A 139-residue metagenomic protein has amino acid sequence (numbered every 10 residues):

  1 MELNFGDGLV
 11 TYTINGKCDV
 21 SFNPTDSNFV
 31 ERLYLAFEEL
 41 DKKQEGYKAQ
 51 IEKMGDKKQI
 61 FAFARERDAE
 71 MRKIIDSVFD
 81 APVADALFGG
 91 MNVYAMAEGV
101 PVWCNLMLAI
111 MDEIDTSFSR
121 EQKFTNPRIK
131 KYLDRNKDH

Functional and structural regions predicted by a protein language model:
M1-K58: Short N-terminal mixed-charge amphipathic segments
N23-D26, V30, F61-R65, V93 (+1 more regions): Short, charged/polar micro-motifs that form catalytic or ligand-binding hotspots
I51-A62, G89-Y94: Short, surface-exposed loop/turn segments at secondary-structure junctions
E52-K53, F61-A64, E113-S119: Noncatalytic linker/hinge segments flanking ATPase motor cores
R67-R72: Short amphipathic alpha-helical coiled-coil/interface segments
V78: Conserved catalytic core of Hanks-type protein kinase domains
A81-H139: C-terminal charged interaction modules
